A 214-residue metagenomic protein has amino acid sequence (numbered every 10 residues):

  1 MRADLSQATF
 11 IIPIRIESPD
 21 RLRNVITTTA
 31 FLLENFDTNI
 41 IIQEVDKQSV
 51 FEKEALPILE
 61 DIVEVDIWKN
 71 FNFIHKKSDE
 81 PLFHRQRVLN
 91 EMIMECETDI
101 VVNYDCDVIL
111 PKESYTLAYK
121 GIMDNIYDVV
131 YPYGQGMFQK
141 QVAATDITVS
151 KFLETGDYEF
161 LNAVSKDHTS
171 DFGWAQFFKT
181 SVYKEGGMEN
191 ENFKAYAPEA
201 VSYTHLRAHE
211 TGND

Functional and structural regions predicted by a protein language model:
M1-F31: N-proximal low-complexity "stem/linker" segments adjacent to membrane-targeting elements
R15-D20, K47-S49, D107-L110, G136-M137: Short acidic, S/G/P-rich loop/turn micro-motifs used as interaction or catalytic elements
F31-K77: Acidic donor-binding segment of Leloir-type glycosyltransferases
D79-E95: Glycine-rich, basic loop-to-helix element that forms the pyrophosphate-binding segment of sugar-nucleotide handling
D99-I109: Short beta-strand-to-loop acidic/aromatic patch adjacent to the donor-nucleotide binding site
P111-E191: Conserved catalytic core of nucleotide-sugar-dependent glycosyltransferases
A195-S202: Acidic donor-binding loop at a coil-to-helix junction in glycosyltransferase catalytic cores that engages
H205-D214: Single conserved hydrophobic/aromatic residue that forms the stacking wall/gate of nucleotide- or nucleobase-binding
